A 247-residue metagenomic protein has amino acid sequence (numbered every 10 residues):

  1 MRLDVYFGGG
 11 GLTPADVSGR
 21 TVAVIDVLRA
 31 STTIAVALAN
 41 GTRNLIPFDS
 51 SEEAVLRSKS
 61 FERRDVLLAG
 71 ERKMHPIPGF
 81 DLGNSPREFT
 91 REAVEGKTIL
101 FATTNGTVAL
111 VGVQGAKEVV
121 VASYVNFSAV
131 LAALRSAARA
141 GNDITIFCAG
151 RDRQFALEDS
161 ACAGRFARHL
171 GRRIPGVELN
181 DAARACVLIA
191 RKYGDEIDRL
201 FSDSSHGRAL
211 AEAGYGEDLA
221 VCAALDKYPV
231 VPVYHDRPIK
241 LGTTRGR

Functional and structural regions predicted by a protein language model:
M1-Y6, G10-T21, V27, S31-V125 (+2 more regions): The feature marks the mature, well-folded catalytic cores of soluble enzymes
R20, A149-F155: A short glycine/serine-rich beta->alpha loop
S31, S128, R153-A156: Loop/helix-junction capping segments adjacent to catalytic residues or to phosphate/diphosphate-binding pockets
D81-E118, A132, A140, L157-R247: Long, charged alpha-helical interface segments
S123, I144-R151, I174, E178: Glycine-rich anion-binding loop/nest that anchors nucleotide
L131-L134, R151: Short secondary-structure capping micro-motifs at structural edges
A133, A137-R139, T145-I146: A generic hydrophobic-segment detector
